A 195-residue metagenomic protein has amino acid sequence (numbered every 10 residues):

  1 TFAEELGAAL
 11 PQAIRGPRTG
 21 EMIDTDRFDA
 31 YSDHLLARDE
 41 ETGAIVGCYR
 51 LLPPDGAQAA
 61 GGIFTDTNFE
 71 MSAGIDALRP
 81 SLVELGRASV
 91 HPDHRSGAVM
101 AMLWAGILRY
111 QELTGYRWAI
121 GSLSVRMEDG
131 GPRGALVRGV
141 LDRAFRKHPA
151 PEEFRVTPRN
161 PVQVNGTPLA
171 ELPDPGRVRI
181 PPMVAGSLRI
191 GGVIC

Functional and structural regions predicted by a protein language model:
T1-V46, R50: Short amphipathic alpha-helix that is part of the acyltransferase structural core
P54-I194: Acyl-donor binding region in acyl/amide transferases
